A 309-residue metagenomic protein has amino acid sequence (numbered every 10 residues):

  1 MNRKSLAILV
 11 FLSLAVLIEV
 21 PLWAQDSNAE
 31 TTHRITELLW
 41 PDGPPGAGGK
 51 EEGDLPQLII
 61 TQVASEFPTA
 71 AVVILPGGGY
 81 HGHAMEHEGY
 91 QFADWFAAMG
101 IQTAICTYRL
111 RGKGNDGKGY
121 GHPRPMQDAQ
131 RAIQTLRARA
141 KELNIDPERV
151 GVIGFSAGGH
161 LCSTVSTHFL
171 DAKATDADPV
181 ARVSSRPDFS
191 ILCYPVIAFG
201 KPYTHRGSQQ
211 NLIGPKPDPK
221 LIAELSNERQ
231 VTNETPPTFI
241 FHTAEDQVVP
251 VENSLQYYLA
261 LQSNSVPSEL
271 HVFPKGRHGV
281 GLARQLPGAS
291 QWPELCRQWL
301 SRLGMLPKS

Functional and structural regions predicted by a protein language model:
L9-E19: Bacterial N-terminal signal peptides
D26-A70: N-terminal cap/lid segment of alpha/beta-hydrolase-fold proteins
D42, P179, P195-Q230, P236 (+1 more regions): Mobile cap/lid helix-loop segments that gate and shape the active-site cleft of serine hydrolases
T69-G77: Short beta-strand element of the alpha/beta-hydrolase
A84-E86, Q91, A104-P147, L286-A289: Catalytic nucleophile-loop/oxyanion-hole region of alpha/beta-hydrolase and closely related hydrolase-like folds
R131-T204, I222: Primarily recognizes the serine-hydrolase "nucleophile elbow" in alpha/beta-hydrolase and SGNH/GDSL folds
I240-H242, D246: Short beta-strand/loop motif that positions the catalytic acidic residue of the alpha/beta-hydrolase fold
F241, V251-S309: C-terminal catalytic histidine-bearing segment of alpha/beta-hydrolase fold enzymes
